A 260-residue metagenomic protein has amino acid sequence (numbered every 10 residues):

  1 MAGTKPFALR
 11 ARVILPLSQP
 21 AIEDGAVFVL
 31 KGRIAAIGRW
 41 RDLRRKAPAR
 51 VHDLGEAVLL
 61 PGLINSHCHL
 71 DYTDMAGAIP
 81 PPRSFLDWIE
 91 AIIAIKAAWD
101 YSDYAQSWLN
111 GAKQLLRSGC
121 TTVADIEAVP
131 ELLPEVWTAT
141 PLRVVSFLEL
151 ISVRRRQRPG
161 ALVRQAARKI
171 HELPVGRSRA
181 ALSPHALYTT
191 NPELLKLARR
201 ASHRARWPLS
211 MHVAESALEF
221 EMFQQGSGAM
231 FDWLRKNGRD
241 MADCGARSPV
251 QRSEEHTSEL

Functional and structural regions predicted by a protein language model:
M1-F7, I14-L60: Histidine-rich, glycine-flanked metal-binding segment
R12, V27, G32, E56 (+4 more regions): Divalent metal-coordination and catalytic microenvironments
V58-L59, A76-P141, V163-V175: Alpha-helical scaffold segments that flank or form the walls of functional sites
G62-T73, P208-A217: Histidine-centered catalytic micro-motifs
D74-Q106, T140-R154, S216-E254: Active-site gating loops and adjacent loop-to-helix segments of metal-dependent hydrolytic enzymes
W99, C120-V123, S152-Q157, A181-Y188: Flexible, glycine/proline-enriched loop segments at strand-loop-helix junctions that form or flank small-ligand binding
V123-A124, V145, L209-S210: Structural detector of well-ordered beta-strand residues that form the stable sheet scaffold of enzyme domains
L132-A139, L162-S258: Histidine/acidic residue-rich metal-binding segments in metalloenzymes
